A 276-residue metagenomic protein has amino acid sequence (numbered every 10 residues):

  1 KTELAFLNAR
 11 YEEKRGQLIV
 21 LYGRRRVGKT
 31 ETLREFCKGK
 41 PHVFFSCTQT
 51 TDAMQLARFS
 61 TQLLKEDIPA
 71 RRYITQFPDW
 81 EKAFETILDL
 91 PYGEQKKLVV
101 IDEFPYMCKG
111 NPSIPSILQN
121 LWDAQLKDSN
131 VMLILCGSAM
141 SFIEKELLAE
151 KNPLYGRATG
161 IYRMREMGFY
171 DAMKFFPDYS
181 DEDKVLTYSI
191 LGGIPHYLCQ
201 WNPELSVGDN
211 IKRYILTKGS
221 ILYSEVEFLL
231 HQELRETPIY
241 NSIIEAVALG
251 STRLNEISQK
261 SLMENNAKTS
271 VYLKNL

Functional and structural regions predicted by a protein language model:
K1-L276: Phosphate-binding site recognition
